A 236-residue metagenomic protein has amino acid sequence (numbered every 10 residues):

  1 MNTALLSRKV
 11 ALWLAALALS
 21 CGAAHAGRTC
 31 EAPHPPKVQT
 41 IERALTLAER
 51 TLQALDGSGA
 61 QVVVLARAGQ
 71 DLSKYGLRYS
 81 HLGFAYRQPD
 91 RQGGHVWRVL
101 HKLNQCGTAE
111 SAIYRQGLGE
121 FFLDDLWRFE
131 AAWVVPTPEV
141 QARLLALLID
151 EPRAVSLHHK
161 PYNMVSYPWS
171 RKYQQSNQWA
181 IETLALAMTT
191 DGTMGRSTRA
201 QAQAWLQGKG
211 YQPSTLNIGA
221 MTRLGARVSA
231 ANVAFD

Functional and structural regions predicted by a protein language model:
N2-W13: Bacterial N-terminal signal peptides that target proteins for export
A11-C21: Bacterial N-terminal signal peptides
G22-A26: Sec/Tat signal peptide C-region and signal peptidase I cleavage site
G27-L52, S58-A60: N-terminal regions that are enriched for targeting/export leaders and immediately downstream pro/stem segments
E31-P36, R43, G69-L206: Acidic/His-rich structured neighborhood in mature extracellular/periplasmic domains
G59-R67: A short, Trp-centered hydrophobic/proline-enriched beta-strand micro-motif
G195, R199-D236: An amphipathic alpha-helical core segment
